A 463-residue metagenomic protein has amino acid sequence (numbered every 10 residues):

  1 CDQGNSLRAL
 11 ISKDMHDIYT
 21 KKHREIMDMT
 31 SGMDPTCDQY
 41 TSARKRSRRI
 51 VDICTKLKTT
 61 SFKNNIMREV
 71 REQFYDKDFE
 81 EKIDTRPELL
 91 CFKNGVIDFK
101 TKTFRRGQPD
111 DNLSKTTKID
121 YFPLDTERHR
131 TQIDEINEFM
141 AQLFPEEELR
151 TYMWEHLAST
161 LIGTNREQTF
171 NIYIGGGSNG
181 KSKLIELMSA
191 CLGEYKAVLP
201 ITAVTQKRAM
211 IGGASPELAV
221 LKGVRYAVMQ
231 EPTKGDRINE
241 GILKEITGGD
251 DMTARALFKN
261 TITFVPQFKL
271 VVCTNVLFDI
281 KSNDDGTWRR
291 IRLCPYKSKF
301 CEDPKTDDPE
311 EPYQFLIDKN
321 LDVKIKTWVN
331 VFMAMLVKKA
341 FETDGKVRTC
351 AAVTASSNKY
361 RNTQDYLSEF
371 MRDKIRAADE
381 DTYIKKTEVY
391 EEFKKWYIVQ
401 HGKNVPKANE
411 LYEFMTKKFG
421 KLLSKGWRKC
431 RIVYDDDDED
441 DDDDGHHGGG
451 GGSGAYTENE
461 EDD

Functional and structural regions predicted by a protein language model:
C1-S12: Trp- and S/T/G-rich repeat-edge/linker motifs of beta-rich repeat architectures
D17-D463: Feature primarily recognizes SF3-like P-loop helicase cores of small DNA viruses
